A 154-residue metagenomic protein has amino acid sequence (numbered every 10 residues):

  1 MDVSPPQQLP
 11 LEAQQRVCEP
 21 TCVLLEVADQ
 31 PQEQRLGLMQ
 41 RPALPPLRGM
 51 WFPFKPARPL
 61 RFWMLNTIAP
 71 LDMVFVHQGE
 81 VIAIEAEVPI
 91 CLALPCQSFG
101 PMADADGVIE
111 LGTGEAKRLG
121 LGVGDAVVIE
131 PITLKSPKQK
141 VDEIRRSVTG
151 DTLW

Functional and structural regions predicted by a protein language model:
M1-W154: Compact, glycine-rich, soluble single-domain proteins
